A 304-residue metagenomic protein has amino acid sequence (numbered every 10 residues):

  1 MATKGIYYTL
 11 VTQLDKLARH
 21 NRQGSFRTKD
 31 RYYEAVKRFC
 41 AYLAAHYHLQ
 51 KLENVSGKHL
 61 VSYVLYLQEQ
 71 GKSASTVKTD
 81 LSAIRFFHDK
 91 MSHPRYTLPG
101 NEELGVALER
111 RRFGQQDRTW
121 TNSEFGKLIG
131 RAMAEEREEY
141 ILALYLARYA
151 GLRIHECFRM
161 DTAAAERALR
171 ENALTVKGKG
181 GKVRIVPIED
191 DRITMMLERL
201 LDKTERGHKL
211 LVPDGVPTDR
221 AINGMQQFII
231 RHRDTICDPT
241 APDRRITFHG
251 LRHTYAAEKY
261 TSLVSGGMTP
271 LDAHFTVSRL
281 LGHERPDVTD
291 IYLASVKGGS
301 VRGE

Functional and structural regions predicted by a protein language model:
M1-Q23: N-terminal DNA-binding module of tyrosine recombinases/phage integrases
D15-D30, E34-Q115: N-terminal core-binding DNA-recognition domain of tyrosine recombinases/integrases
R110-K127, G181-D191, E205-H208: DNA breakage-rejoining catalytic core of tyrosine-based enzymes
E124-I154: Basic, Lys/Arg- and aromatic-enriched nucleic-acid-binding interface segment
Y145, G250-D287: C-terminal catalytic core of tyrosine-transesterase DNA break-rejoin enzymes
R159-M196: Conserved tyrosine-mediated DNA breakage-rejoining catalytic core shared by Y-recombinases
G180, R279-E304: Catalytic-site neighborhood detector that most strongly recognizes the C-terminal catalytic loop/helix of tyrosine
E189-R245, H249-Y255, T261-S262: Active-site/catalytic core of tyrosine-dependent DNA strand-transfer enzymes
